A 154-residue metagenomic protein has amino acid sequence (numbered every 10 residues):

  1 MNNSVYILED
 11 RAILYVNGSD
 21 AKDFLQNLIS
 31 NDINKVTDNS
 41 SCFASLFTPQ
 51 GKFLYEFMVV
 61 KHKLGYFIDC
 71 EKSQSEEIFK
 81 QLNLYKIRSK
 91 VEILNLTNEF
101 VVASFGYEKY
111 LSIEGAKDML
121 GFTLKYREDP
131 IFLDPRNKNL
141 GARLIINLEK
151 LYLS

Functional and structural regions predicted by a protein language model:
M1-S154: Basic, glycine/lysine-rich polyanion-binding surfaces/domains
